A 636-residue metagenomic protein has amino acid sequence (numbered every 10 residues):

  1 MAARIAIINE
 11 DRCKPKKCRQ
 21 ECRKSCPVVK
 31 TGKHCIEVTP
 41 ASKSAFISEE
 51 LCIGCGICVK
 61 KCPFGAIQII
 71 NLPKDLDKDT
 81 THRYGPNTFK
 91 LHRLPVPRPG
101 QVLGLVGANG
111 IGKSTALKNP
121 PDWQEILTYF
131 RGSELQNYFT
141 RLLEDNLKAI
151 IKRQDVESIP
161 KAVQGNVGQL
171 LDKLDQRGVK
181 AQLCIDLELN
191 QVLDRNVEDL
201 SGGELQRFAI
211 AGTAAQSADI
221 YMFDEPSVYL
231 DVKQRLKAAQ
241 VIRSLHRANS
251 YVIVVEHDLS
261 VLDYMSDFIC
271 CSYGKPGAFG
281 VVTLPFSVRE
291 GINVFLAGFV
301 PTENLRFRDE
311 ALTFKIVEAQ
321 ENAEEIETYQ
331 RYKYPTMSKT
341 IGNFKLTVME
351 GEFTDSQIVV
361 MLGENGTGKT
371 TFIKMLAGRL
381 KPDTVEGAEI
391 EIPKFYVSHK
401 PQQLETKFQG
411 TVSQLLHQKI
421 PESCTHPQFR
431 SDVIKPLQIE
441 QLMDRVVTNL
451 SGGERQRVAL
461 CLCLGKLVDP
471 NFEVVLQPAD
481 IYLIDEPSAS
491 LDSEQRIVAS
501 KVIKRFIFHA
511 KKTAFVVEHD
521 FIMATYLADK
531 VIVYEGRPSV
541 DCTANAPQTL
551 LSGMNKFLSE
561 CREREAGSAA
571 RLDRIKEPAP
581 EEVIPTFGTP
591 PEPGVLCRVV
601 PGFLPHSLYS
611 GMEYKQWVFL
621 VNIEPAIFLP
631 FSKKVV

Functional and structural regions predicted by a protein language model:
M1-K17, E21-K24, I36-S42, I53 (+7 more regions): Pre-NBD coupling/linker segments of ABC/ABC-like ATPases
D79-H92, P120-L205, P335-T336, T340-G342 (+3 more regions): ABC-family P-loop ATPase nucleotide-binding domains
V106-A108, L362-T367: The feature captures the beta-strand-to-loop junction immediately N-terminal to the Walker
A116, I210, A238, V458-L460 (+1 more regions): Hydrophobic anchor residue at the start of the ABC signature
N196, F223-S227, K233, F472-E473 (+3 more regions): Walker B catalytic motif
A214, L464, V474-V475: ABC ATPase C-loop
R235-A248, R496-A510: Helical segment within the ABC ATPase nucleotide-binding domain
V255-H257, V517-H519: H-loop/switch region of ABC-family ATPase nucleotide-binding domains
